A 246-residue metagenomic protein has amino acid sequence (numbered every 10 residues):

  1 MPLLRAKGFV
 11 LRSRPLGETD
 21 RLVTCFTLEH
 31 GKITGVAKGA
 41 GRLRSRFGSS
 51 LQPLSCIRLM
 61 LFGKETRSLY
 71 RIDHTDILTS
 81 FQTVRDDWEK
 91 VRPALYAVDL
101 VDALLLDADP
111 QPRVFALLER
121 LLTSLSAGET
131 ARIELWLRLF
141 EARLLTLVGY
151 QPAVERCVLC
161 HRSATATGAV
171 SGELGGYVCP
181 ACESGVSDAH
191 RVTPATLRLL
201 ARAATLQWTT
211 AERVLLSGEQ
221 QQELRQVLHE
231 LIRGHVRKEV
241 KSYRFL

Functional and structural regions predicted by a protein language model:
M1-L246: Non-catalytic alpha-helical scaffolds and adjoining flexible linkers that form interface surfaces for assembly
